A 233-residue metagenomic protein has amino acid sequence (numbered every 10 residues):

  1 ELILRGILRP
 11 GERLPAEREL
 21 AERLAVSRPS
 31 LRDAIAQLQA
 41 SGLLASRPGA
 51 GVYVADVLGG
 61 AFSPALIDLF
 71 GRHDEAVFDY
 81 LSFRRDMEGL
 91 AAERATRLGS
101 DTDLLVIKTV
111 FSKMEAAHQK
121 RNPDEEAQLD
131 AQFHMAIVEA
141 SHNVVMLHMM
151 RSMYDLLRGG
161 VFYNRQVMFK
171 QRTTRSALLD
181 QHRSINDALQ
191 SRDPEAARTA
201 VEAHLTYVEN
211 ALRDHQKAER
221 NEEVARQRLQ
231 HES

Functional and structural regions predicted by a protein language model:
E1-M87, E93, R97, A218-E222 (+1 more regions): Short linear motifs at protein or domain termini
I7, L43, N122, D193-P194: Residue-level recognition of short, well-ordered coil/turn positions that link secondary-structure elements
Q39, E75, Q132-F133, D180: Short, conserved clusters of charged catalytic residues that mark active-site and nucleotide-handling motifs
V54, L58, D79-F83, T102-V106 (+2 more regions): A generic short alpha-helical patch detector that favors 3-5-residue windows in or near N-terminal regions
G71-F78, A92-S100, A117-N122, Q166-T174 (+1 more regions): A ubiquitous short alpha-helical element
F83-Y163, Q181-D187, A196-N210, H215: Conserved amphipathic alpha-helical segments that form helical-bundle/coiled-coil interaction surfaces
Q166-R172, P194-A200, R220-E223: Hydrophobic/aromatic-rich alpha-helical bundle segments in the mid-to-C-terminal region
